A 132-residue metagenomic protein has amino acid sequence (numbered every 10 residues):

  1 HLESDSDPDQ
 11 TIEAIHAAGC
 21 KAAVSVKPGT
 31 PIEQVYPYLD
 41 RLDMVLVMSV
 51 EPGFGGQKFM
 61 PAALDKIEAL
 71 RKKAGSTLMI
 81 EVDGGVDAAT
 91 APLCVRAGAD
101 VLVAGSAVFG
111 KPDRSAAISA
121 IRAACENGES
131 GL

Functional and structural regions predicted by a protein language model:
H1-M79: Conserved anion-binding
L2-S4, L46-G56, A97-A117: Glycine-rich phosphate-binding active-site loops on the catalytic face of alpha/beta enzymes
S6-D9, I32, A88, K111-S115: Loop/helix-junction capping segments adjacent to catalytic residues or to phosphate/diphosphate-binding pockets
I15, V95, G110-L132: C-terminal helical cap(s) of enzyme catalytic domains, especially alpha/beta-barrels
T30-L42, V86-L102: Catalytic cores of alpha/beta
V45, L70, D83, C94 (+2 more regions): Conserved, mostly hydrophobic/aromatic
L64-I67, A91, I118: Short amphipathic alpha-helical surface patches that serve as generic macromolecular interface elements
G85-V86, V108: Residue-level detector of alpha-helix initiation sites
